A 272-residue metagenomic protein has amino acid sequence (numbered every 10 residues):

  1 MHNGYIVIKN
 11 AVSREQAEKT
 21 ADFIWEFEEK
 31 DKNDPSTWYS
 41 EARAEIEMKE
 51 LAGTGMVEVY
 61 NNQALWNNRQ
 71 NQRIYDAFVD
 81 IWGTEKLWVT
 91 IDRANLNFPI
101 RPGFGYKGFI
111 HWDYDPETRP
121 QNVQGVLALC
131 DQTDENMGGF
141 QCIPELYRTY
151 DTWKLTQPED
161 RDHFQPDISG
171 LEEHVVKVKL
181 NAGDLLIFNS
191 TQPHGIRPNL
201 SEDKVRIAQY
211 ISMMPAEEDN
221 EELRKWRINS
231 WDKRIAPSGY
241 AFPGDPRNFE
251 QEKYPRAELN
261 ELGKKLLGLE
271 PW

Functional and structural regions predicted by a protein language model:
M1-H2, K9-E117: Non-heme Fe(II)-dependent double-stranded beta-helix
Y5, I91, P120-V126, M137 (+3 more regions): Extracellular structured ligand-interaction cores
V12-E15, A94-L96, D115, Q132-D134 (+3 more regions): Short, solvent-exposed loop/turn segments at secondary-structure junctions
R93, F98, W112-Y114, V123 (+2 more regions): Short, structured patches in soluble enzyme cores that scaffold and shape functional sites
G105-I110, E159-L171, V205, R224-N229: Short, surface-exposed loop/helix-turn segments at secondary-structure junctions that function as lids/hinges flanking
D115-E135, K179-A182, I187, S212-A216: Short, conserved beta-strand element in jelly-roll/cupin
Q132-G195: Double-stranded beta-helix
P158, Q192-W272: Non-heme Fe(II)/2-oxoglutarate
